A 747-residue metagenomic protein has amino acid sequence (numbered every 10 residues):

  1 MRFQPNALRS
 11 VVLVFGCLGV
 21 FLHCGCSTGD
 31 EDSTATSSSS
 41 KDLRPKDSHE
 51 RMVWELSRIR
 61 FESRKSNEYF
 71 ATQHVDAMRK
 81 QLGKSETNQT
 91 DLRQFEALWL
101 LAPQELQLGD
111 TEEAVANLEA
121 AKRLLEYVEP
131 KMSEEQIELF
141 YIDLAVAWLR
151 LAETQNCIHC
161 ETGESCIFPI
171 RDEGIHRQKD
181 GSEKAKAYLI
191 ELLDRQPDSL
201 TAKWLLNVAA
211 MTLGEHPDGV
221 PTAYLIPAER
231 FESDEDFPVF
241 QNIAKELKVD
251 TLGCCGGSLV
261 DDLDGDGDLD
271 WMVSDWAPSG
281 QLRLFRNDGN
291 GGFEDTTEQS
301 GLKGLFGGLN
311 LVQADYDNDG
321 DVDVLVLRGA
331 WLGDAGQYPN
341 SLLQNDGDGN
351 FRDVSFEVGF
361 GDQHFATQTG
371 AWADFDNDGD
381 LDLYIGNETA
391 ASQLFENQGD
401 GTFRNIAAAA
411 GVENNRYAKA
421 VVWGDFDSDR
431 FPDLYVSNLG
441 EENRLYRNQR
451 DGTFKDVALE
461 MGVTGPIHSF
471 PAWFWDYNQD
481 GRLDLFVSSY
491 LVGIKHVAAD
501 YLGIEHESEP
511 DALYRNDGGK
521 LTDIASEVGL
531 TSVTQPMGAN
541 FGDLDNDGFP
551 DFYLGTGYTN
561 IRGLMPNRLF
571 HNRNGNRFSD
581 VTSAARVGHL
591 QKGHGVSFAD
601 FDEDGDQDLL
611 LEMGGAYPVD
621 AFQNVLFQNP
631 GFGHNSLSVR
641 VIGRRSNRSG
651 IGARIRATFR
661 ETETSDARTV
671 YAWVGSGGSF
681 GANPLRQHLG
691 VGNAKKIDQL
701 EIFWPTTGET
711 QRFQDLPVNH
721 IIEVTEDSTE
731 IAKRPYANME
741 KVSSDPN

Functional and structural regions predicted by a protein language model:
G29-L100, I158, T222-L225: N-terminal leader/linker segments that initiate helical-solenoid repeat arrays
E112, A116, A121-E138, V146-L193 (+1 more regions): Short coil/linker segments at helix-helix boundaries
T154-R177, L327-Q337, S488-H506, L554-G563 (+1 more regions): Short, conserved, GDST-rich strand-edge loop motifs in beta-rich repeat architectures
D218-G253, R286-F306, L343-F365, F395-R416 (+8 more regions): Blade-edge motifs of beta-propeller repeat domains
G256-G265, R286, G308-N318, Q368-N377 (+11 more regions): Beta-propeller blade termini
S258, D266-D275, V322-R328, L383-N387 (+5 more regions): Hydrophobic beta-strand segments that make up the repeating blades of beta-propeller and related beta-repeat
N560, R577-S579, S583-K592, S597 (+1 more regions): Gly/Ser/Thr/Pro-enriched helix-cap/hinge segments flanking short amphipathic alpha-helices
